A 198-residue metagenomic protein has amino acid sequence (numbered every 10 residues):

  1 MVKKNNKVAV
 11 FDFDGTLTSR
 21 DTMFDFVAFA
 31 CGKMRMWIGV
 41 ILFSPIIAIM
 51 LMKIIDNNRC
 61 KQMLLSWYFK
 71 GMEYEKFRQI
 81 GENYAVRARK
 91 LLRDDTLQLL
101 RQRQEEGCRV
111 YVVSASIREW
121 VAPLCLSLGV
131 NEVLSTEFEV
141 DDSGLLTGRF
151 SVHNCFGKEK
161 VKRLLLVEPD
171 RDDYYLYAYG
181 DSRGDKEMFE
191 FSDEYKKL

Functional and structural regions predicted by a protein language model:
M1-D56: Active-site neighborhood of HAD-like aspartate-dependent phosphohydrolases
V2-N6, V86-L198: C-terminal cap/substrate-recognition subdomain and adjoining C-terminal extension of metal-dependent phosphatase-like
G15, F77, V133: A residue-level signal for conserved active-site and pocket-lining positions in enzyme catalytic cores
F29-G32, N83, E194: Residues within well-ordered alpha-helical secondary structure of globular protein domains
A48-K53, R59-Y74, E132-E137: Short, compositionally biased "basic patch" segments
C60-D94: Metal-dependent phosphoesterase signature
